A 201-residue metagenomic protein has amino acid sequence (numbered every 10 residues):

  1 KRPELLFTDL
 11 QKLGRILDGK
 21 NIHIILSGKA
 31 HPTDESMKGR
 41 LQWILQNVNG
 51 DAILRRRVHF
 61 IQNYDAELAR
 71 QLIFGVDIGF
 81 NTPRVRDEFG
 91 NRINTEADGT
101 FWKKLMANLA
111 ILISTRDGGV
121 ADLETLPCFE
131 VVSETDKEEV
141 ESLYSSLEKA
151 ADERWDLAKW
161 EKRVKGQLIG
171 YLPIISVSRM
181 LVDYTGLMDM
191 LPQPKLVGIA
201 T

Functional and structural regions predicted by a protein language model:
K1-Y64: Conserved catalytic-core segment of nucleotide-activated headgroup transferases in glycan assembly
T8, Q42, E67, S145 (+1 more regions): Short, contiguous clusters of charged residues that form electrostatic/catalytic patches at enzyme active sites, used
G14, I73-I175, R179-P192: Catalytic binding pocket for nucleotide-activated donors in carbohydrate/polymer assembly enzymes
A30-P32, D65-A66, V85-D87, G119: Short, solvent-exposed loop/turn segments at secondary-structure junctions
E35-G39, R70, A121-T125: Glycine-rich, charge-decorated loop segments at or immediately adjacent to ligand/cofactor-binding or catalytic sites
R55-V76, V85-R86: Conserved active-site histidine-acidic residue motif and adjacent donor-binding/catalytic loop of glycosyltransferases
L196-V197: Terminal amphipathic helices with adjacent charged low-complexity linkers/tails
